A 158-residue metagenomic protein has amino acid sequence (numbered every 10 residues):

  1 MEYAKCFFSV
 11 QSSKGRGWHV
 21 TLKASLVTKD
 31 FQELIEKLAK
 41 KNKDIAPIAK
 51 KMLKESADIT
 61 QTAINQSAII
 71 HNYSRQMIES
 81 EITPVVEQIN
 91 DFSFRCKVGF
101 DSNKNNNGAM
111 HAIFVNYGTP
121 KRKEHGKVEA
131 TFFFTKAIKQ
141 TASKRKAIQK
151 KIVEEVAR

Functional and structural regions predicted by a protein language model:
E2-C96, Y117-R158: Short, Lys/Arg-rich flexible segments
S93-N105: Short, hydrophobic/proline-enriched secondary-structure or compact coil segments at domain edges
N106-K121: Extended Gly/Ser/Thr-rich low-complexity repeat segments, especially those forming or decorating extracellular
